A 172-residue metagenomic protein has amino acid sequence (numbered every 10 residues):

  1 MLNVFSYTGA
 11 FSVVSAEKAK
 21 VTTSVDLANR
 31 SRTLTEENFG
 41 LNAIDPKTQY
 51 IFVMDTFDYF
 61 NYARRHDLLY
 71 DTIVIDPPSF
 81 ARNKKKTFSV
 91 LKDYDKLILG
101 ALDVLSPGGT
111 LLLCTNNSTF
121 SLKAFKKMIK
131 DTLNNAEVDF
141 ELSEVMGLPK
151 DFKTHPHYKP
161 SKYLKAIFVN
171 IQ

Functional and structural regions predicted by a protein language model:
M1-Y7: Conserved class I S-adenosyl-L-methionine
T8-K20: Conserved SAM-binding loop of SAM-dependent methyltransferases across substrates and taxa, primarily the Class I
A10-S12, N42, N117: Structured adenosyl-cofactor binding patch, chiefly the S-adenosyl-L-methionine
S12, P78-K84, P149-H155: Flexible glycine/acidic-rich beta-alpha junction loops that bind and position SAM and/or redox cofactors in anaerobic
V21-D26: Conserved SAM-binding motif I beta-strand of class I
A28-V74: S-adenosyl-L-methionine
T56, Y62-T132: S-adenosylmethionine
T110-Q172: C-terminal catalytic and target-recognition region of SAM-dependent MTase-like enzymes, primarily methyltransferases
